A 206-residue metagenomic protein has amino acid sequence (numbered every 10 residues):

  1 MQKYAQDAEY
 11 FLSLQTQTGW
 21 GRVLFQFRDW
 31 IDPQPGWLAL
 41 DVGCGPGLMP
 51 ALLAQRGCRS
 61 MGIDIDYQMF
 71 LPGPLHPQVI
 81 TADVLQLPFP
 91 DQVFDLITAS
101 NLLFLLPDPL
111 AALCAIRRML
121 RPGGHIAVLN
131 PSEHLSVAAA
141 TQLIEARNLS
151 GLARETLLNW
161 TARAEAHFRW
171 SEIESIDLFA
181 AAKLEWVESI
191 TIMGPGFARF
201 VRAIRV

Functional and structural regions predicted by a protein language model:
M1-Q34, L48-L52, A162, M193: Conserved class I S-adenosyl-L-methionine
F11, Q17, E133-A182, S189-I190: C-terminal alpha-helical "lid/dimerization" subdomain adjacent to the S-adenosyl-L-methionine
L40, G45-Q86: Class I SAM-dependent methyltransferase SAM/SAH-binding core
T98: A conserved beta-strand element that flanks and buttresses the S-adenosyl-L-methionine
N101-L102: Short catalytic micro-motifs in class I SAM-dependent methyltransferases
L110-P122: A short glycine-rich, Lys/Arg-flanked "PGG" loop and its adjoining helix->strand segment in the class I
G124-N130: Conserved beta-strand signature within the Rossmann-like core of class I S-adenosyl-L-methionine
A182-L184, I190-V206: Core SAM-dependent methyltransferase catalytic element
